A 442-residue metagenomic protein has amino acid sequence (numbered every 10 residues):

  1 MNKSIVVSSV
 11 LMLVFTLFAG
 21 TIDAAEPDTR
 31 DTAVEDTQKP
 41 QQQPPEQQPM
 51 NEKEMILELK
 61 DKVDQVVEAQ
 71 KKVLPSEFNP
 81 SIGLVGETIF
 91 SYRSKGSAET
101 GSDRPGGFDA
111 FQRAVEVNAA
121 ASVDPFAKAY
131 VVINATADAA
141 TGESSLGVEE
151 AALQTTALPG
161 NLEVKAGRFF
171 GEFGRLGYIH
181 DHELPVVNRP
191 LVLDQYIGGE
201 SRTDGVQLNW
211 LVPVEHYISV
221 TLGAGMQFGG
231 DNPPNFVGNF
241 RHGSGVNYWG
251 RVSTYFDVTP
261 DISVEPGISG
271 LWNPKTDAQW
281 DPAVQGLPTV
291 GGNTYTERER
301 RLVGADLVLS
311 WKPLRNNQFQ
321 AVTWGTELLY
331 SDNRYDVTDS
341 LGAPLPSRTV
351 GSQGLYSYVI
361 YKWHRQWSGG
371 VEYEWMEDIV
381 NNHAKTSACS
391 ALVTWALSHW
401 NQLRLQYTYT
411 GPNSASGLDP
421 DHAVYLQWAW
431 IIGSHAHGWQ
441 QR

Functional and structural regions predicted by a protein language model:
M1-S9: Bacterial N-terminal signal peptides that target proteins for export
S9-F18: Bacterial N-terminal signal peptides
G20-G101, Y217, Q427, I432 (+1 more regions): N-terminal periplasmic/intermembrane-space "pro-region" immediately following the signal or transit peptide
A69-G230, H242-D261, G270, L309 (+4 more regions): Outer membrane beta-barrel
I89-G96, N134-A140, F173-R175, L191 (+7 more regions): Sequence/structural signature of outer-membrane beta-barrel proteins
S94-T100, A140-A152, Y178-E183, N232-F240 (+5 more regions): Outer-membrane beta-barrel translocator domains and adjoining extracellular loop/strand segments of Gram-negative
D261-I379, S387: Detector for outer-membrane/organellar transmembrane beta-barrel domains, recognizing the amphipathic beta-strand
K275-T276, A396-R442: Predominantly the C-terminal beta-signal and adjacent terminal strand-loop region of outer-membrane beta-barrel
